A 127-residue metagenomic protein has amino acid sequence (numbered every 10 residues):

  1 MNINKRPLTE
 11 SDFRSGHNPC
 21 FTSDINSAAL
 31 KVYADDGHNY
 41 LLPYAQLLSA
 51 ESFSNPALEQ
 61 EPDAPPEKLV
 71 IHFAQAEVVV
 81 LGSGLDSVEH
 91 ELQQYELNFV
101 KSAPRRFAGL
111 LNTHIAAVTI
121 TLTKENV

Functional and structural regions predicted by a protein language model:
M1-D24: Anionic N-terminal interaction surfaces
N26-L41: Short aromatic-glycine motifs in intrinsically disordered, low-complexity regions
Y33-D36, S54, H72-E77: Short, flexible beta-strand-to-coil junctions
L41-L58: Phosphoinositide-dependent membrane-docking surfaces
L58-D86: Short, surface-exposed polybasic-and-hydrophobic patches located at secondary-structure transitions
E77-V127: Helix-rich interaction surfaces within compact, conserved domain-sized segments that mediate assembly or partner
